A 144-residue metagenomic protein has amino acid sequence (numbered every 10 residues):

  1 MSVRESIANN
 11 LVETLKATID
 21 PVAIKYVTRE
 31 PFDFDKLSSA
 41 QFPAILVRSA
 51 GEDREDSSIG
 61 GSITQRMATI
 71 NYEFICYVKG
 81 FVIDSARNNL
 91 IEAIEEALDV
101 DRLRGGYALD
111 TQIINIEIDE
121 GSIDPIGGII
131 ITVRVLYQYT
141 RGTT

Functional and structural regions predicted by a protein language model:
M1-G61, E96-A97, R104-G106, T143: Small/polar-rich, solvent-exposed N-terminal microdomains that initiate assembly or binding
V47, A108-N115: A structural signal for short, hydrophobic beta-strand segments that form beta-sheets in beta-rich/all-beta domains
R54-G60, Y77-I83, Q138-T144: Short, cysteine-centered beta-strand-loop-beta hairpins and adjacent loop/turn segments enriched in charged/polar
S62-T69, Y77-D99: Extracellular/virion structural assembly segments
T64-G80, G127-Y139: Oligomerization/assembly interface segments of phage tail-like spikes and tubes
D84, D101-D110: Short conserved catalytic/interaction loops centered on acidic-Pro-aromatic/His motifs
I113, E117-T143: Glycine-rich, aromatic-bearing surface loops/beta-hairpins
